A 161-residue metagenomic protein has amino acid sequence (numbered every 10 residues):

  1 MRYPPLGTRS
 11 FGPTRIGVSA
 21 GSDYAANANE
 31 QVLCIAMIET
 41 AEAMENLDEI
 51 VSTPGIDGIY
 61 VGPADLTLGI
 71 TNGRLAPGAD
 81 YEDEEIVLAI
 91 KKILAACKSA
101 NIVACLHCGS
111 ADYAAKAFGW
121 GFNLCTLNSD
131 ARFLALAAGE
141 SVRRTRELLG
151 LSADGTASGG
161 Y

Functional and structural regions predicted by a protein language model:
M1-Y161: Expand to "…catalyze enediolate/carbanion chemistry for C-C bond making/breaking, isomerization, decarboxylation
